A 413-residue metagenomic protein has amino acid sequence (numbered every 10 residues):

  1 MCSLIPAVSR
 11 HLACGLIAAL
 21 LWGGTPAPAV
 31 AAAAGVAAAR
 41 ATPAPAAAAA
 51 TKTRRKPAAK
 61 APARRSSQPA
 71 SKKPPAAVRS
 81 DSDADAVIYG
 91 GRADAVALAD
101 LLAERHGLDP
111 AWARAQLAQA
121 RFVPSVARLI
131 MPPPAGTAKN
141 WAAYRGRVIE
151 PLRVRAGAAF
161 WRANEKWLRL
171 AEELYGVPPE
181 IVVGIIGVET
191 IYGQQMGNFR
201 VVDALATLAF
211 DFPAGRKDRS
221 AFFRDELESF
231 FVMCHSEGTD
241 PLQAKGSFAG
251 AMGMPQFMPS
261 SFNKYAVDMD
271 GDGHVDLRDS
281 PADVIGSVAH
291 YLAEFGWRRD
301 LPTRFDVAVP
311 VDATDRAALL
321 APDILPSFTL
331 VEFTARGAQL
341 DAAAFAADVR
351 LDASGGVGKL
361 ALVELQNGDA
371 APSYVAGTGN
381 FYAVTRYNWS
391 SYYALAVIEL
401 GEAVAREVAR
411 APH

Functional and structural regions predicted by a protein language model:
M1-A33: Sec-dependent N-terminal signal peptides
A29-A93, D100, E104, R114 (+1 more regions): Compositionally biased, proline/threonine/alanine/serine-rich low-complexity intrinsically disordered stretches
P69-V96, D100, H106, P110-R162 (+1 more regions): N-terminal export signals and maturation junctions of secreted/periplasmic proteins
E104-P110, E173-E180, V404: Short, solvent-exposed loop/edge-beta patches enriched in aromatic
D109-T137, I186-T190, R200-T207, D306-T314: Acidic helix-start/capping segments at beta-turn-to-alpha-helix junctions
A138-S287, A293, T303: Acidic/His-rich structured neighborhood in mature extracellular/periplasmic domains
H274-T329: Ligand-binding pocket segment of bilobal, Venus flytrap-like solute-binding proteins
P310-H413: C-terminal soluble interaction/assembly domains
